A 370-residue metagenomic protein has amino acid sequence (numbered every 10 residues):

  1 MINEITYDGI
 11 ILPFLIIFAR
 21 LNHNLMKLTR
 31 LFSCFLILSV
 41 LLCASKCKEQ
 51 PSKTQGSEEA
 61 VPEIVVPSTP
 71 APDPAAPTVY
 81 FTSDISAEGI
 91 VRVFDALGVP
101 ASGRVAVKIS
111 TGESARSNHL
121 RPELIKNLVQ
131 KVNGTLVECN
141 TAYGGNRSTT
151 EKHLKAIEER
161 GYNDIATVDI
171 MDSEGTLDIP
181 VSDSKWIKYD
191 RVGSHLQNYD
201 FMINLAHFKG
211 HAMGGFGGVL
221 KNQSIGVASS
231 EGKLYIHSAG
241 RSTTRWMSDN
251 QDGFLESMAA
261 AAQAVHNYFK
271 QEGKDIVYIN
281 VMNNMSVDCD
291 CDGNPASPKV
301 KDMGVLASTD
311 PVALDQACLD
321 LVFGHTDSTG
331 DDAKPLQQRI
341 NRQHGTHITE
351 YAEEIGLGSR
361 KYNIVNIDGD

Functional and structural regions predicted by a protein language model:
Y7-I10, I16-N22: Short, positively charged and aromatic/hydrophobic N-terminal segments
N22-S33: Bacterial N-terminal signal peptides that target proteins for export
C34-L41: Bacterial N-terminal signal peptides
L42-K46: C-terminal motif of bacterial Sec signal peptides marking the signal peptidase cleavage site
C47-V66: Short, low-complexity, disordered segments immediately C-terminal to signal peptides in bacterial exported proteins
A71-D370: Extended, low-polarity segments enriched in aliphatic/aromatic residues
